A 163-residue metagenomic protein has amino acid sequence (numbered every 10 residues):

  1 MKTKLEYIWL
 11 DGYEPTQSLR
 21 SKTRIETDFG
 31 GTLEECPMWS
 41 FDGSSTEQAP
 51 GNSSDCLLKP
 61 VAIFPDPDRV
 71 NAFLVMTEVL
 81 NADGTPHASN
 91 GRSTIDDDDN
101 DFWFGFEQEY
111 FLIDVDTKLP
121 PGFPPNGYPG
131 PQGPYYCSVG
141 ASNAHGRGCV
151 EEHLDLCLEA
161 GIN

Functional and structural regions predicted by a protein language model:
M1-N163: Glycine-rich, acidic/polar active-site loops that bind/position phosphate-bearing ligands
